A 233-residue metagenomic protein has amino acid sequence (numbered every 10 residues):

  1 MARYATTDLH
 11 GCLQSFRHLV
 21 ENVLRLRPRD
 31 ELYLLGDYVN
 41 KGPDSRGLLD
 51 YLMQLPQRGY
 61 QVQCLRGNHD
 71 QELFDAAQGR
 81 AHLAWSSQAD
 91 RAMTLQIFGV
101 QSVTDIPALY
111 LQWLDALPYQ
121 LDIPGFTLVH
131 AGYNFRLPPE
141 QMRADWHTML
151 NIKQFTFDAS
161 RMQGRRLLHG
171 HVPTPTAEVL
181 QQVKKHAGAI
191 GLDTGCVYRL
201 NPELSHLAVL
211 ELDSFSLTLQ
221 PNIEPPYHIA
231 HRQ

Functional and structural regions predicted by a protein language model:
M1-Y51: N-terminal active-site segment of His-dependent metallophosphoesterases
R3-H10, F126-G132, I190-L192: Active-site-proximal beta-strand elements of phosphoester/diester hydrolases
D8, D37, L52, G67-N68 (+5 more regions): Divalent metal-coordination and catalytic microenvironments
H10-Q14, N40-P43, Q71-F74, F135-R136 (+3 more regions): Active-site environment of divalent metal-dependent phosphoester hydrolases
R27-D30, G59-Q61, P124, Q163-R165 (+1 more regions): A general structural motif
K41-P124, M149-F157: Active-site neighborhood of divalent metal-dependent phosphoester bond hydrolases
D105-A177: His/acidic metal-ligating clusters that form di-metal
F157-Q233: Acidic, His/Gly-rich catalytic cores of divalent-metal-dependent hydrolytic chemistry
